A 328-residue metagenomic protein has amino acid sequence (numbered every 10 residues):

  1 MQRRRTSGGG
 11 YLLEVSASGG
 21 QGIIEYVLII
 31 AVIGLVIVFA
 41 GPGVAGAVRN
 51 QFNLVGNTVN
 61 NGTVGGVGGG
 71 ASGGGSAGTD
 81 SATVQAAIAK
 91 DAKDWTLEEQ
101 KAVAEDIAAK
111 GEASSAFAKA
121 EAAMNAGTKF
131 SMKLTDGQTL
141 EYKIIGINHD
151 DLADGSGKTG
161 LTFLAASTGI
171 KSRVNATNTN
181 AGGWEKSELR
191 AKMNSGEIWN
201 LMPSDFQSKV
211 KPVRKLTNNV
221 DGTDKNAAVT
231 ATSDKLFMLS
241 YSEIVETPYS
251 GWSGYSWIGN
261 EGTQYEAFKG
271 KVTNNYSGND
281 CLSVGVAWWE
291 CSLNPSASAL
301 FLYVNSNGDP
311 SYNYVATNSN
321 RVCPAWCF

Functional and structural regions predicted by a protein language model:
M1-G19: N-terminal leader/signal peptides at the extreme start of proteins
E14-S16, L28, E121, L302: N-terminal hydrophobic or amphipathic segments with adjacent small-residue motifs that include Sec signal peptides
S18-G41: N-terminal single-pass transmembrane signal-anchor helix
G41-G74: Aliphatic-rich helix starts adjacent to a transmembrane/signal segment
G78-F328: Collagenous Gly-X-Y triple-helix signature in extracellular proteins
